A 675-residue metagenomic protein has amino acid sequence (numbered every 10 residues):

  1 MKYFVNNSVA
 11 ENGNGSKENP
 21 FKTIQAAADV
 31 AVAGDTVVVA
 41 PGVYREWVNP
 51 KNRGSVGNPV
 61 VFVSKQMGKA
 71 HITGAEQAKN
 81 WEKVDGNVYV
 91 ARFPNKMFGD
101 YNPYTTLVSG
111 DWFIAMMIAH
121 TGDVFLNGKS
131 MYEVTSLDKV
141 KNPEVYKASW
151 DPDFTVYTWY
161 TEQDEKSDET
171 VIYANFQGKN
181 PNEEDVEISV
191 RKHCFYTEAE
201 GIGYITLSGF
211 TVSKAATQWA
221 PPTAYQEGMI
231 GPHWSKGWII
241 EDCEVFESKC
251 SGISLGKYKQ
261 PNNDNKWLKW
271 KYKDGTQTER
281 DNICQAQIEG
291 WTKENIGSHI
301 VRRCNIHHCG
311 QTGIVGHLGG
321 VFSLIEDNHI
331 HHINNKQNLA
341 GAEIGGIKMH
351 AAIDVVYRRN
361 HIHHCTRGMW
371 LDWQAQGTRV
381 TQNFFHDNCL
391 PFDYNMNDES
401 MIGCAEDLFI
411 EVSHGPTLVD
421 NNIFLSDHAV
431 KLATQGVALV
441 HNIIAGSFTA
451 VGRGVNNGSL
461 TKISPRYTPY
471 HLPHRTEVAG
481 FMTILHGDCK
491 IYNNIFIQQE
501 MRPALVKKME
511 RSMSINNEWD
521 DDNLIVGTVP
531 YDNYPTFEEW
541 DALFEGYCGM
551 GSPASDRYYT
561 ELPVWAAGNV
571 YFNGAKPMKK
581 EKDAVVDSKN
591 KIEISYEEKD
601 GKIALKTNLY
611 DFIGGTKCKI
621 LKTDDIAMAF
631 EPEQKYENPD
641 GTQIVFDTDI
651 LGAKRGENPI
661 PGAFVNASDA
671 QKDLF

Functional and structural regions predicted by a protein language model:
K2-W234, I239, E244-F246, S254 (+6 more regions): Extracellular polysaccharide-degrading/modifying enzymes targeting complex plant/algal/animal polysaccharides
A199, P222, P232, K293 (+7 more regions): Residue-level marker of regulatory loop/turn positions in helix-turn-helix DNA-binding domains and in histidine
G203-A216, K236-C250, N262-A286, T292-T312 (+9 more regions): Right-handed parallel beta-helix
G228-I230, T312, L318, G345-G346: Predominantly extracellular/luminal carbohydrate-interaction, adhesion, and secreted-enzyme modules that are
G345, I402-L408, L425-H428, H474-G480 (+1 more regions): Short beta-alpha connecting loops at secondary-structure transitions that line or flank enzyme active sites
Q374-G377, N388, G436-S447, V455-I463 (+2 more regions): Active/binding-pocket-proximal capping segment
A450-E477: Extracellular/periplasmic loop regions
